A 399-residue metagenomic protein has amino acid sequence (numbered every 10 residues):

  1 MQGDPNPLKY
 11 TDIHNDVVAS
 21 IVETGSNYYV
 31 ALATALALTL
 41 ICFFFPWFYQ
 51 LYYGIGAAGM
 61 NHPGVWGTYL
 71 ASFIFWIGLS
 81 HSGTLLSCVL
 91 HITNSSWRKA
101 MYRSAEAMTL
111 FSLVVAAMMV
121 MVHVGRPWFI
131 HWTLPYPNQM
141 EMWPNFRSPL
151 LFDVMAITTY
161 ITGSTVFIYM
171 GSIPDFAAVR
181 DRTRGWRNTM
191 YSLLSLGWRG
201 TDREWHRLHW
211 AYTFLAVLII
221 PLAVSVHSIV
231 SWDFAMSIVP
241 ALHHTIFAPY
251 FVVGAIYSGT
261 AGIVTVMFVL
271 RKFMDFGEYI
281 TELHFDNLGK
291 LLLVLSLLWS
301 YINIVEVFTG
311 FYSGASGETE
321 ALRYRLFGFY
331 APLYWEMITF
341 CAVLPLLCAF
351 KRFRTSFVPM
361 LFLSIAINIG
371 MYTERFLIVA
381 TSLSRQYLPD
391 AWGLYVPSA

Functional and structural regions predicted by a protein language model:
M1-T24: Short, Lys/Arg-rich, polar N-terminal cytosolic tail immediately upstream of the first transmembrane signal-anchor
Q2-L8, F48-A58, H62-W66, F73-D202 (+1 more regions): Transmembrane-helix bundle segments that line or gate the permeation/cavity pathway in multi-pass membrane proteins
N15-A19, S112, F340-L347: Hydrophobic, membrane-inserted alpha-helices
A19-E23, N27-W47, N138-M337: Long, contiguous internal "core" modules enriched in hydrophobic/ aromatic residues
F43-Y49, A117-P127, I302-T309, M371-A380: C-terminal TM-helix exit segments that contain a strictly Trp-centered aromatic cap at the helix terminus
W66-G67, M101, P240-F251, R323 (+1 more regions): Non-cytosolic membrane-interface motifs at loop->transmembrane helix junctions
P332-F357: Extended C-terminal subregions enriched in glycine
P359-I369: Central hydrophobic cores of alpha-helical transmembrane segments in multi-pass integral membrane proteins
